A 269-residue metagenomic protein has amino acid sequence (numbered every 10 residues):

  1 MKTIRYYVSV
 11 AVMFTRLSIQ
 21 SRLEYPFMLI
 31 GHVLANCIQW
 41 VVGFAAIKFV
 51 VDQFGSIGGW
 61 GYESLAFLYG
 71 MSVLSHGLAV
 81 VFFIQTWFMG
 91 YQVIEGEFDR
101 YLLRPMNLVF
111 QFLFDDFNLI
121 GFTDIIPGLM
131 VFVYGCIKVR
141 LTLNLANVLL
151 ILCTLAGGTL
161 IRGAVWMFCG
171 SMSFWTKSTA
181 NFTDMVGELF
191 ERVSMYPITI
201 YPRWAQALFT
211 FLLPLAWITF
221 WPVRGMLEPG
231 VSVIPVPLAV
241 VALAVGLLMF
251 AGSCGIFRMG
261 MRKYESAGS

Functional and structural regions predicted by a protein language model:
M1-S269: Hydrophobic transmembrane alpha-helices and immediately adjacent juxtamembrane helices of multi-pass inner-membrane
